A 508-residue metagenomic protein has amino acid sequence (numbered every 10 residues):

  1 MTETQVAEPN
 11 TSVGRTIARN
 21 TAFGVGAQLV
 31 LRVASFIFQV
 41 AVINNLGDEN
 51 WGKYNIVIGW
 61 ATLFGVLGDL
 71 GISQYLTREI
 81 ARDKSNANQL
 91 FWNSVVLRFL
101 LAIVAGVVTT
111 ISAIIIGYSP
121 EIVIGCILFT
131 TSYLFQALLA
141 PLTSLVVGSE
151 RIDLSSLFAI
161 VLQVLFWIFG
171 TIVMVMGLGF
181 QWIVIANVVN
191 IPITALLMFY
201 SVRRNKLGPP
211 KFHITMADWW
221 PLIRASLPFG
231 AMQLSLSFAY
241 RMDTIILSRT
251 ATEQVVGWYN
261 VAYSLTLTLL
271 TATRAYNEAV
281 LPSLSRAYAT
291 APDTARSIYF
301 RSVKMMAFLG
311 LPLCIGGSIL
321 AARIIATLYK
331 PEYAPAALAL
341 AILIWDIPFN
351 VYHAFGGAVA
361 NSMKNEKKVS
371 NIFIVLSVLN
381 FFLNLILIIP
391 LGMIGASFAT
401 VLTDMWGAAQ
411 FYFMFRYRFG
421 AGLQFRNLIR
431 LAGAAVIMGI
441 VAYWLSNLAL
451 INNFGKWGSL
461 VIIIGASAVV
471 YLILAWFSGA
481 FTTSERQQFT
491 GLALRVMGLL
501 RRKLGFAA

Functional and structural regions predicted by a protein language model:
M1-F36, S85-N88, W92, E121-I122 (+3 more regions): N-terminal membrane topogenesis motif
M1-I17, F180-Q181, M198-Y240, A279 (+3 more regions): Interhelical loop/hinge segments that connect adjacent transmembrane helices in multipass membrane
T2-Q5, A61, L97-S235, R241 (+1 more regions): Hydrophobic transmembrane helix module of multi-pass membrane transport proteins
E3, V13-S73, G106, S132 (+6 more regions): Signature of the first transmembrane helix
G14, D48-N50, A113-F129, E253 (+1 more regions): Interfacial segments at transmembrane-helix termini and the short loops linking adjacent helices
I43-N50, I115, P120-I127, S149-D153 (+7 more regions): Membrane-interface helix-loop junctions in multi-pass transport and translocation proteins
E79-L97, W258-I374: Specific pore-lining/lateral-gate transmembrane helices of multi-pass inner-membrane transport and insertion machines
L376, R426-T483, V496, A507-A508: Transmembrane alpha-helical segments of multi-pass transport proteins
